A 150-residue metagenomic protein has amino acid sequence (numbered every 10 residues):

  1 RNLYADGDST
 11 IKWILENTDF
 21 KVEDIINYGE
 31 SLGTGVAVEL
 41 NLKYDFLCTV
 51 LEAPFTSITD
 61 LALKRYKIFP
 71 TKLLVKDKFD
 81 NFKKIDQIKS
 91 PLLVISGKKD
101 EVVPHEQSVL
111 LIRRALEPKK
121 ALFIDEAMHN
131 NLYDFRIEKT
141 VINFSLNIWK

Functional and structural regions predicted by a protein language model:
R1-T18, K83: Alpha/beta-hydrolase active-site loop
D19-S31: Alpha/beta-hydrolase fold nucleophile elbow
T34-K84, S90: Hydrolase active-site cap/lid region
N81, S90, P104-R113, I137: Short alpha-helix in the alpha/beta-hydrolase fold that links the catalytic acid
Q87-K89, L93-D100: Short beta-strand/loop motif that positions the catalytic acidic residue of the alpha/beta-hydrolase fold
K98-V103, H129-N131: Acidic catalytic loop of the alpha/beta-hydrolase fold
V109-N130: Catalytic histidine neighborhood in serine/cysteine hydrolases with alpha/beta-hydrolase-type architecture
L132-N147: Post-His helix in hydrolase/transferase enzymes
